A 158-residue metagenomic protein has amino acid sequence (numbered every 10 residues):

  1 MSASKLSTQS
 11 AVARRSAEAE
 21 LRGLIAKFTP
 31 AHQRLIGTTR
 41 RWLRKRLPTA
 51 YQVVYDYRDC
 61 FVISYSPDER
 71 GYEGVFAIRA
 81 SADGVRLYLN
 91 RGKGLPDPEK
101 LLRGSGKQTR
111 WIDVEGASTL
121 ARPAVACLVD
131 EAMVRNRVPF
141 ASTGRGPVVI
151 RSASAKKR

Functional and structural regions predicted by a protein language model:
M1-R158: Charge-dense, helix-prone N-terminal extensions
